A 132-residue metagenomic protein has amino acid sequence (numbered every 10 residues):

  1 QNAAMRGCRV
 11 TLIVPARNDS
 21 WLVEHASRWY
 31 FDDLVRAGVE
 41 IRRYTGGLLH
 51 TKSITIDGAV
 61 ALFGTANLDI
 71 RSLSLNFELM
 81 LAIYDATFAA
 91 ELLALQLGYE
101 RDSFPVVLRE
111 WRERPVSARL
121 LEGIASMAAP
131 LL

Functional and structural regions predicted by a protein language model:
Q1-L132: PLD/PLD-like phosphodiesterase catalytic module centered on the HKD motif
